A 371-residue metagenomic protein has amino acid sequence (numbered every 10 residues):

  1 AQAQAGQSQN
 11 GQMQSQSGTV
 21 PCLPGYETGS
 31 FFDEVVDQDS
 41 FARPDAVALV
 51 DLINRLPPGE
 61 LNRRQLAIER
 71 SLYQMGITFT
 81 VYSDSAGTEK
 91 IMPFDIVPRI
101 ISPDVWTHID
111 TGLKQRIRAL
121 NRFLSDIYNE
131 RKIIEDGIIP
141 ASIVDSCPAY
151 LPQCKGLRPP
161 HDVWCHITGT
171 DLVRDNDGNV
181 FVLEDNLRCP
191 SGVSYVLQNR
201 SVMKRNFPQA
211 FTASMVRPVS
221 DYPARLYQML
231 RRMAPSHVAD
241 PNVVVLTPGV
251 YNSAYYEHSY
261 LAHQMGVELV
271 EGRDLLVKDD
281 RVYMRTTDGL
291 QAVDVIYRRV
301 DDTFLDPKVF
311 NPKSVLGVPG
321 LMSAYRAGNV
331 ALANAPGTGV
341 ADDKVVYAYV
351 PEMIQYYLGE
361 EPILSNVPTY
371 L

Functional and structural regions predicted by a protein language model:
A1-L371: Preference for protein termini
